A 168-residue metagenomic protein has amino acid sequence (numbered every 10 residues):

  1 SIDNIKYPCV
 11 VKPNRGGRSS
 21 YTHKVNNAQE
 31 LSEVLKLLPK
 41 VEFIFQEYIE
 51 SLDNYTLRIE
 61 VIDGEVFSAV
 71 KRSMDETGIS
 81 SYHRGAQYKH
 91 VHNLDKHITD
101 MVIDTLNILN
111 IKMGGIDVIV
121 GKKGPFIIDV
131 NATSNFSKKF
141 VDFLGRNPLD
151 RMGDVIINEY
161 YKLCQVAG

Functional and structural regions predicted by a protein language model:
S1-Y7: Rossmann-like NAD(P)H-binding beta-loop-alpha module
K6, D63-G64, K122: Residue-level signal for tight coil/turn positions that link beta-strands
C9, F67-S68, G114, F126-I128: Protein kinase-like catalytic core scaffold
G17, L52, E76, K122 (+1 more regions): Feature marks short, surface-exposed loop/turn motifs that line or immediately flank catalytic pockets and channel
S20-T105, L109: Phosphate-binding site of ATP-dependent enzymes
N93, V120-G168: C-terminal active-site "lid" helix and adjoining low-complexity regulatory extension at the edge of ATP-using catalytic
I116-V118: Hydrophobic residue at the +6 position relative to the catalytic HRD Asp in the kinase catalytic loop
